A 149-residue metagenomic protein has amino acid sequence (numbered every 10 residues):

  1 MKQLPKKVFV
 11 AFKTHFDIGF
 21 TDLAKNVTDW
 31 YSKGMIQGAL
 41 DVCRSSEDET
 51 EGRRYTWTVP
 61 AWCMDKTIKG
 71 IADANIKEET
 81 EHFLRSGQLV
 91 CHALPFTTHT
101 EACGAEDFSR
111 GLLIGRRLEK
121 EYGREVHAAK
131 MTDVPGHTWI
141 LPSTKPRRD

Functional and structural regions predicted by a protein language model:
M1-D149: Carbohydrate-active enzymes and regulators
